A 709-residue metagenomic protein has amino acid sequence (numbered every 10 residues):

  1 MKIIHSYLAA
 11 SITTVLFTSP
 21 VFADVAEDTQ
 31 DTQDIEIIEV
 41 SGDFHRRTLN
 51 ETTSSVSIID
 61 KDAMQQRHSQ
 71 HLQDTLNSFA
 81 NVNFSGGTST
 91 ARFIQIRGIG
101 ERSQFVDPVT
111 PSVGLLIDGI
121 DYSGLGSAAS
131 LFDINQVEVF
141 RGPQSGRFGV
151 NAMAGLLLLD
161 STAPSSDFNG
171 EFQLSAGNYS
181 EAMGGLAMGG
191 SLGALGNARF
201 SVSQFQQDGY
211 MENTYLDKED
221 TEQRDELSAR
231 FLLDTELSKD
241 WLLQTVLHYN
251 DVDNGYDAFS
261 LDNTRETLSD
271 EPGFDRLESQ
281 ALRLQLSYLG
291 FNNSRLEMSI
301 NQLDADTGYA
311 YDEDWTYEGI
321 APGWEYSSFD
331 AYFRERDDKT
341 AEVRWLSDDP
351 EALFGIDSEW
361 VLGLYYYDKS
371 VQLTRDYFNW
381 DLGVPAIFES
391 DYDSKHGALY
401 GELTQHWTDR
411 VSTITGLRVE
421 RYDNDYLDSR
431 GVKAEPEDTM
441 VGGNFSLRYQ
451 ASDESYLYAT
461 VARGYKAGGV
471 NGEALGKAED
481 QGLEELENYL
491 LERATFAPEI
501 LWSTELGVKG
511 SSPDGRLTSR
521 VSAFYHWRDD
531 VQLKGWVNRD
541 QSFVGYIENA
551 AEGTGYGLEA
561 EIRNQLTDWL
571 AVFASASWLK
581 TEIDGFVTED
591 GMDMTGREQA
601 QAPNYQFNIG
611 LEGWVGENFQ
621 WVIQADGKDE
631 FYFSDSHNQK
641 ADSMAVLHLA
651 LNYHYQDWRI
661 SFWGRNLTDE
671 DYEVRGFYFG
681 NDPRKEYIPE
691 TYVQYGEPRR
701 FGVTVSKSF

Functional and structural regions predicted by a protein language model:
L72-Q73, F93-Q95, L116, V139 (+3 more regions): N-terminal periplasmic accessory domains that precede and gate Gram-negative outer-membrane beta-barrel machines
Q73, N77-D118: Extracytoplasmic beta-strand/coil segments of soluble accessory domains associated with Gram-negative outer-membrane
Q104-V106, S112-P143: Short acidic/polar hinge/loop motifs at secondary-structure boundaries that mediate gating or recognition
N169-E171, A176-Q207, M211, Y215-N254 (+13 more regions): Transmembrane beta-barrel wall of Gram-negative outer-membrane proteins
D234-K239, H248, W345, D357-E359 (+6 more regions): Structural signature of Gram-negative outer-membrane beta-barrels, strongest in the C-terminal barrel of TonB-dependent
Q285-L289, R295-E313, Q450, Y456-Y458 (+6 more regions): Membrane-embedded beta-barrel scaffold of Gram-negative outer-membrane proteins
L346, V361-G363, H406-T413, R520-W527 (+2 more regions): Gram-negative outer-membrane beta-barrel transporters
Y465, V572, G627-Y632, N652-F709: C-terminal beta-signal and adjacent terminal beta-strands/loops of Gram-negative outer-membrane beta-barrel proteins
